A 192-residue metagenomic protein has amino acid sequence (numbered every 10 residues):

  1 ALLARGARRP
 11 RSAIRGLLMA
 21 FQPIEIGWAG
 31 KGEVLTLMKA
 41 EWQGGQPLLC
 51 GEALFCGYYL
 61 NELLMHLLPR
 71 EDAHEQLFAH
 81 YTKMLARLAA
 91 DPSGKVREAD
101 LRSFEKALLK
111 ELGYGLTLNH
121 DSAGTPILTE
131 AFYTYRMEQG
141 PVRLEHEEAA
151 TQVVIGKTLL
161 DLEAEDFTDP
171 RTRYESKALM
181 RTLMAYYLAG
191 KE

Functional and structural regions predicted by a protein language model:
A1-E192: Non-catalytic alpha-helical scaffolds and adjoining flexible linkers that form interface surfaces for assembly
